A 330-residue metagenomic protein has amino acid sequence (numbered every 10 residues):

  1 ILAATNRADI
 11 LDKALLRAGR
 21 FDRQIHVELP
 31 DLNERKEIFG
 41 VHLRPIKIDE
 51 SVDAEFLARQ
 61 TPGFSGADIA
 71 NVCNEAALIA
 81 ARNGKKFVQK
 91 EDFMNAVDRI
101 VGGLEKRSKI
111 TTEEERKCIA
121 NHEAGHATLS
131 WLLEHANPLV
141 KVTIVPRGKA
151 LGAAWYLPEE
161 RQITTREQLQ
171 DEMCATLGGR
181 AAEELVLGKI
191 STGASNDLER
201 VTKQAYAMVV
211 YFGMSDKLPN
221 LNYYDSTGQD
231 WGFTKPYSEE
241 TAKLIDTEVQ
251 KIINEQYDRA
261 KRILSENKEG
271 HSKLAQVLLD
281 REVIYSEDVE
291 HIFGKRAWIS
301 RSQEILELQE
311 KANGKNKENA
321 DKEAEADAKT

Functional and structural regions predicted by a protein language model:
I1-T5: Structural recognition of the conserved hydrophobic beta-strand(s) that form the central parallel beta-sheet of P-loop
A8-R20: Short regulatory helix/loop adjacent to the ATP-binding pocket of P-loop NTPases
K13-A14, V27-M94, R99, G103-L104 (+3 more regions): Conserved C-terminal "switch" segment of AAA+ ATPases
Q24: Walker A/P-loop-proximal flanking segment of P-loop NTPase domains
R107-C118: Short pre-active-site segment immediately N-terminal to the catalytic Zn-binding motif
C118-N121, A127-T330: Soluble catalytic regions of large protease machineries
